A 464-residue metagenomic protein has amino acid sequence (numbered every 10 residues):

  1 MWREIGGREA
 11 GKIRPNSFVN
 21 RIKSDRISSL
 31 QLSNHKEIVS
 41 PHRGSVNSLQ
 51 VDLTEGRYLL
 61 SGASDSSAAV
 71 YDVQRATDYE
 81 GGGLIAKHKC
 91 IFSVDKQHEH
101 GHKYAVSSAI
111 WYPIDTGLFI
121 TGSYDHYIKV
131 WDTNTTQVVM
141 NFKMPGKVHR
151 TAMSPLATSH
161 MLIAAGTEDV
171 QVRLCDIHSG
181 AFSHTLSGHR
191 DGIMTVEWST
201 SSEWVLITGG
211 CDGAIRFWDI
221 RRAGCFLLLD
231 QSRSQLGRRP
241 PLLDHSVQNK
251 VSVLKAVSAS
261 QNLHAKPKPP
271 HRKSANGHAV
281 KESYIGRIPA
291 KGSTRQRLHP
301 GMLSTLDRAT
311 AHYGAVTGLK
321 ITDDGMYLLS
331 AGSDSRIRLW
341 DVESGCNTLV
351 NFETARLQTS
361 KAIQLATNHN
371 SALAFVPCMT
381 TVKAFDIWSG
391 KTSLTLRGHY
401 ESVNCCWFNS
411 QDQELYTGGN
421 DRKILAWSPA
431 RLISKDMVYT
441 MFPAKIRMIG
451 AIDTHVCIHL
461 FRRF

Functional and structural regions predicted by a protein language model:
M1-I27, L228-S304, V350-I363, N370-A372 (+4 more regions): Terminal intrinsically disordered, low-complexity extensions flanking WD-repeat/beta-propeller proteins
G11-Q31, L59-S93: Beta-propeller domains
K36-P41, D78-G101, V138-M144, F182-G188 (+6 more regions): Short C-terminal beta-strands that terminate individual repeats in beta-propeller domains, predominantly WD40 blades
S45, E55, H102-A105, D115 (+14 more regions): WD40/WD-repeat beta-propeller blade-loop signature
Q50-G56, I110-T116, A152-H160, S179 (+5 more regions): Loop/turn segments within WD40 beta-propeller blades
G56-L60, D115-I120, K129, V138-M140 (+10 more regions): Structural hallmark of WD40 beta-propellers
G62-D65, G122-D125, A165-D169, G209-D212 (+4 more regions): Conserved strand-to-loop turn within each blade of WD40 beta-propeller repeats
A68-V73, I128-D132, V172-D176, I215-D219 (+3 more regions): WD40-repeat beta-propellers
